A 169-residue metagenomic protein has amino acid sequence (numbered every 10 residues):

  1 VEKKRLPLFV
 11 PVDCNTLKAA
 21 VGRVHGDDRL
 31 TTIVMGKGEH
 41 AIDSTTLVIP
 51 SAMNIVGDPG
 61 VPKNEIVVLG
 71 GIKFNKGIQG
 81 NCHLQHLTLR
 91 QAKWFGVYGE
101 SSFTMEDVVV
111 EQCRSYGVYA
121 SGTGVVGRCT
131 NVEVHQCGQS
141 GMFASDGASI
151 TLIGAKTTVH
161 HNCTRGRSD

Functional and structural regions predicted by a protein language model:
E2-G36: Acidic Gly/Asp/Thr-rich repetitive segments characteristic of extracellular carbohydrate-active and adhesion proteins
L6, R29-T31, S51, G80 (+2 more regions): Short coil/turn segments at beta-strand junctions that form active-site/ligand-binding loops
V12, I42-S44, P50-Y98, V109: Right-handed parallel beta-helix/beta-spiral solenoid domain characteristic of secreted/periplasmic
V24, T45-T46: Beta-strand elements of modular eukaryotic interaction domains
E39-I42, A148: Short acidic, S/G/P-rich loop/turn micro-motifs used as interaction or catalytic elements
T46-V48, V67-I78, F95-E100, Y116-T123 (+2 more regions): Glycine-rich beta-solenoid repeat tracts in large extracellular/virion proteins
G80-Q91, S102-R114, G124-S140, A148-C163: Right-handed parallel beta-helix
